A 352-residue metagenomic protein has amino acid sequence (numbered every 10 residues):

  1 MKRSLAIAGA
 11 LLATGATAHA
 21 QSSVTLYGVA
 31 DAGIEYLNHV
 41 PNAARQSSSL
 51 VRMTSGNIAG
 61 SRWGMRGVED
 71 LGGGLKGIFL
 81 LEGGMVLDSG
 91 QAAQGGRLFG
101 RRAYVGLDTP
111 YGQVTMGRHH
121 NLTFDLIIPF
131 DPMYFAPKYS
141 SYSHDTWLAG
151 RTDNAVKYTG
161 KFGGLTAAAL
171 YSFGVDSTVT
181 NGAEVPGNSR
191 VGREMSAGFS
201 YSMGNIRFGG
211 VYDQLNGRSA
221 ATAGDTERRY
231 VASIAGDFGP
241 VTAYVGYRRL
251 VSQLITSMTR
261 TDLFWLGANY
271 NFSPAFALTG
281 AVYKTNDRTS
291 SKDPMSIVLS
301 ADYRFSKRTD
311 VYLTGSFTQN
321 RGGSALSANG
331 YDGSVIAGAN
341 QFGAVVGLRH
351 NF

Functional and structural regions predicted by a protein language model:
A16-A20: Sec/Tat signal peptide C-region and signal peptidase I cleavage site
S22-L37, L50-G174, S200-G204: Outer membrane beta-barrel
V24-A32, G73, G77-L81, V114 (+10 more regions): Transmembrane beta-strands of outer-membrane beta-barrel proteins
A32-N38, G83-L87, H120-L122, G164 (+8 more regions): Transmembrane beta-strands of outer-membrane beta-barrel pores
S47-S61, L98-R101, G150-N154, K161-G163 (+6 more regions): Residues that define the transmembrane beta-barrel architecture of outer-membrane proteins
R66-D70, D108-P110, T159-G163, S200-G204 (+4 more regions): Structural signature of outer-membrane beta-barrel channels/translocons
R190-Y303, T314-T318: Detector for outer-membrane/organellar transmembrane beta-barrel domains, recognizing the amphipathic beta-strand
Y303-F305, F317, I336-F352: Outer-membrane beta-barrel "beta-signal"
